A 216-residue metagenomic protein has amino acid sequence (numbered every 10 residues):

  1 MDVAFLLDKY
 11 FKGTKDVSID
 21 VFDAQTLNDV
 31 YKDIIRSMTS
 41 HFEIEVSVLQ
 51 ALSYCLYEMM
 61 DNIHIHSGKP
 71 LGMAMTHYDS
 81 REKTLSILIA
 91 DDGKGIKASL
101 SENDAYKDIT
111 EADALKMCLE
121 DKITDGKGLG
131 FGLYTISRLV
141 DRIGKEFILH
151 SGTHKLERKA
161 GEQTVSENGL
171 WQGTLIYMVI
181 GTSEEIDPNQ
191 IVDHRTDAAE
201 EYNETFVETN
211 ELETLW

Functional and structural regions predicted by a protein language model:
M1-Y57, I65-L71, S80, P188-W216: Bergerat-fold GHKL ATPase/HATPase_c domain
V3-K15, H64-N189: Conserved beta-strand-loop-beta-strand hairpin that lines the nucleotide-binding pocket of ATP/GTP-utilizing enzymes
M60: Internal active-site segments that recognize and position negatively charged phosphoryl groups and nucleotide moieties
